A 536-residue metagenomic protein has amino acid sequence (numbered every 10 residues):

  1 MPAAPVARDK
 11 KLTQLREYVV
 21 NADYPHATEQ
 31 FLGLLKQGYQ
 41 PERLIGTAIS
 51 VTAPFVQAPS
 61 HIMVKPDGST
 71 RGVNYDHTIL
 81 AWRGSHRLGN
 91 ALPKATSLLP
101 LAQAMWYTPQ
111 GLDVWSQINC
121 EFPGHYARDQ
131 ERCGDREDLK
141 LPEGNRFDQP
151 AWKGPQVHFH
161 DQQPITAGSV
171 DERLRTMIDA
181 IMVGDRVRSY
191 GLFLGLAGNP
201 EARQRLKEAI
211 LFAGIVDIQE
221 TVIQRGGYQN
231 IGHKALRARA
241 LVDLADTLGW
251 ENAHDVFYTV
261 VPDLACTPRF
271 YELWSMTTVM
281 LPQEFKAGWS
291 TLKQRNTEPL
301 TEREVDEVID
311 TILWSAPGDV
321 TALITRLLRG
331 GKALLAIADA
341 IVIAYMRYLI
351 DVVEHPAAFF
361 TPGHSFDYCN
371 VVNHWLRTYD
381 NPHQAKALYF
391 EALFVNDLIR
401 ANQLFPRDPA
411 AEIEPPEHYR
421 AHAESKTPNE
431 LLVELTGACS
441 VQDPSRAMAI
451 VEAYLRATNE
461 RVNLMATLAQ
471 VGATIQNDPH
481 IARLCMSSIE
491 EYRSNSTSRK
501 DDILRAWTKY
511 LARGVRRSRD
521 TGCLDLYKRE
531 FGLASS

Functional and structural regions predicted by a protein language model:
M1-S536: Mature, well-folded catalytic/scaffold domains that follow N-terminal targeting or propeptide regions
